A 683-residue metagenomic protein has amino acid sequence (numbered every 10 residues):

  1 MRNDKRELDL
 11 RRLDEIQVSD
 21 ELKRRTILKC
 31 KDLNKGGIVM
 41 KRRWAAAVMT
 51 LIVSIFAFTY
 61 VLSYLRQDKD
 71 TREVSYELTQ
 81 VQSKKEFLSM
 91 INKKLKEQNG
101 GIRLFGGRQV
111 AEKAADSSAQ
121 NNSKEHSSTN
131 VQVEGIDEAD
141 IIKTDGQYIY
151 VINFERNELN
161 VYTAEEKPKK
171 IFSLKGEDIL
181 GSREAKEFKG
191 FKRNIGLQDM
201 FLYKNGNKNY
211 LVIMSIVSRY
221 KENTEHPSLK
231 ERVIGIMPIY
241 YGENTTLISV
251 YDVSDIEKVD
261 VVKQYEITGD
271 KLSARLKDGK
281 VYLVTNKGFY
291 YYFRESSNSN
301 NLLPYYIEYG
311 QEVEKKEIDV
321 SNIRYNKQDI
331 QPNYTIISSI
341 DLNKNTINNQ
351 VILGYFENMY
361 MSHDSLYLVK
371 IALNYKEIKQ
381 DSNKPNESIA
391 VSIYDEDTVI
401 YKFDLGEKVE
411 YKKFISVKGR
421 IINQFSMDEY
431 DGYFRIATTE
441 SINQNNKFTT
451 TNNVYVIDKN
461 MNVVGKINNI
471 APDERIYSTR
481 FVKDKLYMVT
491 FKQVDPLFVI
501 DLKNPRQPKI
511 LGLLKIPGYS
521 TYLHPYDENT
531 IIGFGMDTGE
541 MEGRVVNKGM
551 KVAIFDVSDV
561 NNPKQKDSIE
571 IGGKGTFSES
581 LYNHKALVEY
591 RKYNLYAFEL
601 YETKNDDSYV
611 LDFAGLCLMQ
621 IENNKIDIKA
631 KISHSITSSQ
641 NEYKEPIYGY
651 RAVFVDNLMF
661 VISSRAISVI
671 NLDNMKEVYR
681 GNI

Functional and structural regions predicted by a protein language model:
M1-N3, K31-V74: Membrane-interface helical sensory segment of bacterial ECF anti-sigma factor regulators
M1-V39: Disordered, charged N-terminal biogenesis/targeting segments of membrane/secreted proteins
K23, R42-W44, K271: Hydrophobic alpha-helical segments
S54, S63-I683: Beta-sheet-rich non-transmembrane sensory/scaffold domains
